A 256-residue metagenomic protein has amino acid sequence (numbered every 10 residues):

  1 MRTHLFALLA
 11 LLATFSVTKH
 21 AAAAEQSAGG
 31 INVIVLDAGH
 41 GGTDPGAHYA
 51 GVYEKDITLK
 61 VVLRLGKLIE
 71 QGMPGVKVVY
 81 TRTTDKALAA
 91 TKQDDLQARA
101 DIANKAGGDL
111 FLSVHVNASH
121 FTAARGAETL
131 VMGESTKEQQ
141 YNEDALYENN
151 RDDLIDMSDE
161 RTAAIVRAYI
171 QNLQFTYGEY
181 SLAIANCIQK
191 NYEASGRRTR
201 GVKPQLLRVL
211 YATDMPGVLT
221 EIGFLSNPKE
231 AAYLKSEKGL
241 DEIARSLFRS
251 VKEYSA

Functional and structural regions predicted by a protein language model:
M1-L5: Positively charged n-region of N-terminal signal peptides that target proteins for export
A7-S16: Bacterial N-terminal signal peptides
L8, L88, T136-Q139, V209 (+2 more regions): A broad, structure-centric signal for solvent-exposed, well-ordered loop/edge residues that line or flank functional
A23-M157, L182: Catalytic-core regions of hydrolytic enzymes
Q26-G30, E134-A168, A232, E237-I243 (+1 more regions): Extracytoplasmic and endomembrane cell-envelope/extracellular-matrix remodeling and assembly machinery
R167-A256: Active-site-adjacent mobile loop/cap segments within catalytic or ligand-binding domains
